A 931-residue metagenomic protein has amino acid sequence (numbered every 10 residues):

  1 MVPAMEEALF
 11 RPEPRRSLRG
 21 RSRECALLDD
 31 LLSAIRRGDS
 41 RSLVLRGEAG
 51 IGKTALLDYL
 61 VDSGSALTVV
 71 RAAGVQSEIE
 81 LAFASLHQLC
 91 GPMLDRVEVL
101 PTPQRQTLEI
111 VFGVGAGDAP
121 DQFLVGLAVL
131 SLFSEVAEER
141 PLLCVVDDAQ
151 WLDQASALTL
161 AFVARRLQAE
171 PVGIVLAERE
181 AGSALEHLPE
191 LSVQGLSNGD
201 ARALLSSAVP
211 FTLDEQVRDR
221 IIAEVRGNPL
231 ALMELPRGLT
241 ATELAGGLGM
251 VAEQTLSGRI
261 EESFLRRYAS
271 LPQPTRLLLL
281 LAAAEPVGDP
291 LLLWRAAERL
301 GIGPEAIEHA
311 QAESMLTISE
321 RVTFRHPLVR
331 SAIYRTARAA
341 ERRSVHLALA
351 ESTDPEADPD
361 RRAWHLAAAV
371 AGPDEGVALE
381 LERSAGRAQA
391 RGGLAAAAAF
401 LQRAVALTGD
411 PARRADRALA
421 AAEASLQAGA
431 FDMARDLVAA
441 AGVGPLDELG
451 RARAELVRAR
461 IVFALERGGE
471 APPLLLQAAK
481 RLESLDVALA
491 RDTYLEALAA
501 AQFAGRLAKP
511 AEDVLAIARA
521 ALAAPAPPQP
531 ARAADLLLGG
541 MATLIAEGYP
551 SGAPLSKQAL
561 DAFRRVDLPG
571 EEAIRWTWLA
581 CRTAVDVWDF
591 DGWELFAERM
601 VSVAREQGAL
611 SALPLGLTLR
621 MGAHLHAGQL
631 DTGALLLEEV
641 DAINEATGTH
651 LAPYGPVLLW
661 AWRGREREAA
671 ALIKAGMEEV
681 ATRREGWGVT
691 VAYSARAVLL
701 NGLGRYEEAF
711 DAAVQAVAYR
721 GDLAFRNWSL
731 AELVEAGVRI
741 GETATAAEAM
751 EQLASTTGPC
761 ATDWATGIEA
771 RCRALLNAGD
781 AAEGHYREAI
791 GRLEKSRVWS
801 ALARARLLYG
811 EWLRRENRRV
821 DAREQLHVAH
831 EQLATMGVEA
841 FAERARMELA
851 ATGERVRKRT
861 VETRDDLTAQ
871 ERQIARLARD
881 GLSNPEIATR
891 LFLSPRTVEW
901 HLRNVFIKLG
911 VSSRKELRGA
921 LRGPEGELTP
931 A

Functional and structural regions predicted by a protein language model:
M1-D29, R105-A116, T255-I260, V856-T863: Conserved adenine-nucleotide phosphate-binding loops and their immediately adjacent elements
P3-A8, I51, A55-L142, W151: Conserved phosphate-binding/catalytic loops and adjacent sensor/switch elements of nucleotide-binding enzymes, spanning
A8-L9, R46-I51, Y59, Q88 (+5 more regions): Short secondary-structure boundary elements
S40-S42, L56-L60, P141, I302-A306 (+13 more regions): Extended alpha-helical scaffolding segments used for macromolecular assembly and cargo binding
T159-S192: Sensor-1/coupling segment of RecA-like P-loop NTPase cores
E356, R391-G392, T408-A412, G444-E448 (+11 more regions): Short coil/turn linkers that connect adjacent helices within long alpha-helical scaffolds, especially alpha-solenoid
L465-P472, A488-A744: Extended non-membrane alpha-helical scaffolds
A850, R857-A931: Helix-turn-helix DNA-binding segment
